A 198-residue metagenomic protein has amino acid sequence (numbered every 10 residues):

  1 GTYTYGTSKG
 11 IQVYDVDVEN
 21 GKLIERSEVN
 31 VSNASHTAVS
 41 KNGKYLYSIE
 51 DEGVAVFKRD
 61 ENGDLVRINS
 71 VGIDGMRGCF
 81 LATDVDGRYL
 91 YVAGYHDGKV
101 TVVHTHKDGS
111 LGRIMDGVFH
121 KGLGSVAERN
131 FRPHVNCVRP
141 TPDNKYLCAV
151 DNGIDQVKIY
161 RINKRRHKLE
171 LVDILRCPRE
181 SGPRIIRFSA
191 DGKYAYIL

Functional and structural regions predicted by a protein language model:
Y3, I49-D51, Y95, T105 (+2 more regions): Short loop/turn segments immediately following the C-termini of beta-strands
T7, N33, R77, H134 (+1 more regions): Beta-rich catalytic cores
Y14-N20, F57-D64, V102-G112, Y160-H167: Short loop/turn segments immediately following beta-strands, especially the blade-tip and inter-blade linker loops
G21-R26, L65-S70, L111-I114, H120-G124 (+1 more regions): Blade-edge beta-strand/turn elements of extracellular beta-propeller and related beta-sheet repeat scaffolds
K41-G43, V85-D86, P142-D143, A190-D191: Residue-level detector of Asp-centered blade-edge/turn motifs that repeat once per structural unit in beta-propeller
L65-C137: Asp-box/WD-like beta-propeller blade repeats and closely related beta-sheet repeat scaffolds
